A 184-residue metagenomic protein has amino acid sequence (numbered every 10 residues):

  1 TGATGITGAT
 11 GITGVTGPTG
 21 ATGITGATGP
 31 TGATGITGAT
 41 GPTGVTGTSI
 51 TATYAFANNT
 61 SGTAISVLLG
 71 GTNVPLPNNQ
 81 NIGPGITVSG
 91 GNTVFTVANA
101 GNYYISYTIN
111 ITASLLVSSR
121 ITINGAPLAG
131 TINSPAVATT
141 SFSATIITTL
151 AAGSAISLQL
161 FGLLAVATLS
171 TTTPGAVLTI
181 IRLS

Functional and structural regions predicted by a protein language model:
T1-G2, S184: Non-transmembrane elongated oligomeric "stalk/shaft" segments that connect baseplates/barrels to distal
G2-T53: Collagen/collagen-like triple-helix recognition
P42-S184: Extracellular jelly-roll beta-sandwich "head" domains, especially the C-terminal globular C1q domain
